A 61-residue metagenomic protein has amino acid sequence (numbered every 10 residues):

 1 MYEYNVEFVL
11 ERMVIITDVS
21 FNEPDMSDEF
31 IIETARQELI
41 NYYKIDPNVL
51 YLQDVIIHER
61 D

Functional and structural regions predicted by a protein language model:
M1, V14, A35-R36, K44: Short linear sequence motifs
Y2-V9: A short beta-strand micro-motif
M13-E29: A short, exposed loop/beta-hairpin motif centered on an aromatic-Gly-Thr core
Q37, N41-D61: Short, mixed-charge low-complexity intrinsically disordered segments
